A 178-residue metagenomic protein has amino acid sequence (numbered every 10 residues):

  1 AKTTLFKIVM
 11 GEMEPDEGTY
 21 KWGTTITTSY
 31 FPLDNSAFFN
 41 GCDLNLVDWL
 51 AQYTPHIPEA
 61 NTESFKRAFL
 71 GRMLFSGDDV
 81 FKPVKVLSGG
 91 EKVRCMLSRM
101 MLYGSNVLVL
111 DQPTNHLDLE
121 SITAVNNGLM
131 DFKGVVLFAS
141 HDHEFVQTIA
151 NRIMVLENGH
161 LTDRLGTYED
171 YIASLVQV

Functional and structural regions predicted by a protein language model:
A1-V178: ABC ATP-binding cassette signature C-motif
